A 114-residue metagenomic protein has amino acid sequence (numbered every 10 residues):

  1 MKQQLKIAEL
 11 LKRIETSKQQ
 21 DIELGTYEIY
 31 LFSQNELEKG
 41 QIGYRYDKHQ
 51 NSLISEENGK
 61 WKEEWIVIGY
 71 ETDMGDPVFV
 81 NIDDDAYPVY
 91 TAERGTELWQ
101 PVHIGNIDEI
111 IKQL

Functional and structural regions predicted by a protein language model:
M1-F79: A surface-exposed partner-binding patch
E9-I14, V89, I111-L114: Generic hydrophobic, helix-prone segments enriched in Leu/Val/Ile
V78-N81, P101-H103: Short conserved micro-motifs at the rims of enzyme active sites and ligand-binding pockets
V80, D85-E97: Intrinsically disordered, low-complexity regulatory segments enriched in Ser/Thr/Pro and charged residues
A92-L114: Compact, glycine/acidic-enriched structural inserts
